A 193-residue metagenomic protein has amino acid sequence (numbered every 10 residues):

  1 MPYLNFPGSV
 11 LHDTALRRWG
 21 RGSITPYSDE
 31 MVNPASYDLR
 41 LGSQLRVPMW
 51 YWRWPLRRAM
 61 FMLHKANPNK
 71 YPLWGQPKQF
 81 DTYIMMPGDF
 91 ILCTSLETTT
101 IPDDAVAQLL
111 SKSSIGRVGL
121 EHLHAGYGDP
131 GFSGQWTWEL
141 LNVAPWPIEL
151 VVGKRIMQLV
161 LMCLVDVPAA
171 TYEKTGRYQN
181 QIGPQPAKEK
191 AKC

Functional and structural regions predicted by a protein language model:
M1-C193: Non-catalytic terminal segments and appended small domains
